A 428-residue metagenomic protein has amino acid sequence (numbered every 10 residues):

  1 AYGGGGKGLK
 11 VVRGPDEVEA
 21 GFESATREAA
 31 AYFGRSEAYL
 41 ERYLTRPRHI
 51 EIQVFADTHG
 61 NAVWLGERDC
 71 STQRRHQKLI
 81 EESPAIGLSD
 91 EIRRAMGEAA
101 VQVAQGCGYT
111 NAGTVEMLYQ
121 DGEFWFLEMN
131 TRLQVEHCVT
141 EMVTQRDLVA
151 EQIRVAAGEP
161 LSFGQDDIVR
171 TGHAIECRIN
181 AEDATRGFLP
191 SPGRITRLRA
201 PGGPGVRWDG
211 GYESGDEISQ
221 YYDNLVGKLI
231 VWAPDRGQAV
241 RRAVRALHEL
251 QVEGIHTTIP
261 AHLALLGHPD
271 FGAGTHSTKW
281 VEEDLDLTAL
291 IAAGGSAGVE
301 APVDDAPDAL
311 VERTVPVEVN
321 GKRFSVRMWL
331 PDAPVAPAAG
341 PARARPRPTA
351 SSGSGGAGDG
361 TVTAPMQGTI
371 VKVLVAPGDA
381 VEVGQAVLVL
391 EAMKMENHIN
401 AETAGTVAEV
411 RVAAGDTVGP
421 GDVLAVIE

Functional and structural regions predicted by a protein language model:
A1-G5, V11-P302, R343-R347, S352: ATP-dependent carboxylate activation and anion-phosphoryl transfer catalytic cores that bind Mg-ATP to form
G6-K7, N224-K228, E312, S325 (+2 more regions): Short, solvent-exposed beta-strand edge segments and adjacent coil->beta transition regions
A62, P160, R323-S325, A386 (+1 more regions): Short, solvent-exposed loop/turn motifs
S214-D216, E312, G415, G421: Glycine-centered loop/turn motifs
D284-W329: Long, low-complexity segments enriched in small/aliphatic residues
L330-R345: Short, surface-exposed, low-complexity cationic segments
P348-E428: Structured functional modules or segments
